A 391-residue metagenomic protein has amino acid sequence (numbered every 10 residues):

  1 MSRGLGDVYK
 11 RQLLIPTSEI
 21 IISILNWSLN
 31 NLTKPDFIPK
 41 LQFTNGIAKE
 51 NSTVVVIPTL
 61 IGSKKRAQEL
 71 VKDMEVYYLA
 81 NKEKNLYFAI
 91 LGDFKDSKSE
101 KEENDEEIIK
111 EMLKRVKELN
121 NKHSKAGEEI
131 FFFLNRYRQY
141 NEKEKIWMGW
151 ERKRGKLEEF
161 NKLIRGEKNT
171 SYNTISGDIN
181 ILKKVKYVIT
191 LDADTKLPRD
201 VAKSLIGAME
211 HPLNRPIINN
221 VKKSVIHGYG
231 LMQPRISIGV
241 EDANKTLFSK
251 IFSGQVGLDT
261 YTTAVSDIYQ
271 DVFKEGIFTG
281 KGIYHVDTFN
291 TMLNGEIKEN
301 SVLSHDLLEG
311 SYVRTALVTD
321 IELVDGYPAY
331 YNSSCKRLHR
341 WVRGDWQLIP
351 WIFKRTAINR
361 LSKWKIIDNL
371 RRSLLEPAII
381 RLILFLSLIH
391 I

Functional and structural regions predicted by a protein language model:
M1-Y9: Short, small-residue-biased leader/transition segments that mark boundaries at the very start of proteins
K10, L14-S18, S373-P377: Hydrophobic alpha-helical membrane-embedded or membrane-associated segments
L13-T33: Transmembrane alpha-helices and immediately adjacent membrane-cytoplasm interface residues in multi-pass integral
F37-N359, K363: Internal catalytic domains of large membrane-associated glycosyltransferases
E309, L374-L388: Long hydrophobic segments that form regular secondary structure
I366-I367: Cytosolic-side membrane-insertion boundary helix
